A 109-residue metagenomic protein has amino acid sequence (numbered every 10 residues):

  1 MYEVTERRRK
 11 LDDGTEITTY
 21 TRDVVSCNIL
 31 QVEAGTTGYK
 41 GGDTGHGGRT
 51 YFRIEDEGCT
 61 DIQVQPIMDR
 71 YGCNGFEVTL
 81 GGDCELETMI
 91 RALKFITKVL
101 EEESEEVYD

Functional and structural regions predicted by a protein language model:
M1-D109: Positively charged, low-complexity terminal tracts and the immediately adjacent first secondary-structure elements
